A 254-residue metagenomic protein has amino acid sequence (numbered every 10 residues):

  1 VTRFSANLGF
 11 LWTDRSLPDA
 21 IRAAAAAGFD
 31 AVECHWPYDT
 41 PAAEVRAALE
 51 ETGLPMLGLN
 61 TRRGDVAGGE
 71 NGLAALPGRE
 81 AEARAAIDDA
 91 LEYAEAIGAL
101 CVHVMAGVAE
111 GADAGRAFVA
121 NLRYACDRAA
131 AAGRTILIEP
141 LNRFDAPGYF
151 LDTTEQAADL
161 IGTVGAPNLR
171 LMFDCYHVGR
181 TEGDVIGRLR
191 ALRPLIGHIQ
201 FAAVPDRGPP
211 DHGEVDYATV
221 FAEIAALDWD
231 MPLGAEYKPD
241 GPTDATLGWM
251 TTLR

Functional and structural regions predicted by a protein language model:
V1-S5, F10-G28, D89, G98-A99 (+3 more regions): Histidine-acidic metal/acid-base catalytic patches
F10-W12, Y38, T61-D65, A106-E110 (+4 more regions): Active-site-proximal loop/turn and secondary-structure-junction residues that shape catalytic pockets, frequently
A25, E50, E95, A130 (+1 more regions): Anion (oxyanion) recognition and catalysis
D30-D39: A short beta-strand-loop structural module common to alpha/beta enzyme folds
E33, G58-N60, H103, L137 (+2 more regions): Conserved beta-strand positions in the central sheet of alpha/beta enzyme cores
D39-A48: Active-site-adjacent beta->alpha loops and helix N-cap segments on the catalytic face of soluble alpha/beta enzymes
V66-A74: Active-site gating loops and adjacent loop-to-helix segments of metal-dependent hydrolytic enzymes
L73-R170, R180: Active-site acidic/histidine proton-transfer and metal-coordination neighborhood in alpha/beta enzyme cores
